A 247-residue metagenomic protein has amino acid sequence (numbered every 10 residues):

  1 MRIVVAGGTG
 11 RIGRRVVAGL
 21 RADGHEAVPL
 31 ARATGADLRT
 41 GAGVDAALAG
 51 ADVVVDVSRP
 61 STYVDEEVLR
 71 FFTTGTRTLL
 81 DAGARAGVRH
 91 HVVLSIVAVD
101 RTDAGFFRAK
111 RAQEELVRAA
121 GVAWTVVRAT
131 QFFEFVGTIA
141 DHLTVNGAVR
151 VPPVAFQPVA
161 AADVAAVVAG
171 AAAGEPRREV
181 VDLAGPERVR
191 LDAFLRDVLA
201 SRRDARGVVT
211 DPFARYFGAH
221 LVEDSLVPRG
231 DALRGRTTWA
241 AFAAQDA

Functional and structural regions predicted by a protein language model:
M1-D23: N-terminal Rossmann NAD(P)H-binding glycine-rich loop of SDR-like oxidoreductase domains
I12, V54, A161-V168, L183 (+2 more regions): Non-catalytic, hydrophobic alpha-helical segments
A22-A86, I96-G105: NAD(P)H-binding glycine-rich loop region in Rossmannoid oxidoreductase-like domains and their noncatalytic homologs
S95, D100, A112-F135, H142 (+1 more regions): Conserved beta-loop-beta element that borders a ligand/cofactor-binding pocket
T125, T138-V159: A conserved pocket-lining segment of Rossmann-fold NAD(P)-dependent short-chain dehydrogenase/reductase
E134-A140, V145, A171-V181, D204-R206: Glycine/proline-rich active-site loop of Rossmann-fold NAD(P)-dependent oxidoreductases
V151-A155, V181-R188, R202: Glycine-rich Rossmann NAD(P)(H)-binding loop
R188-R190, L195-A247: Mobile cap/lid helix-loop segments that border enzyme active or cofactor-binding sites and regulate substrate access
